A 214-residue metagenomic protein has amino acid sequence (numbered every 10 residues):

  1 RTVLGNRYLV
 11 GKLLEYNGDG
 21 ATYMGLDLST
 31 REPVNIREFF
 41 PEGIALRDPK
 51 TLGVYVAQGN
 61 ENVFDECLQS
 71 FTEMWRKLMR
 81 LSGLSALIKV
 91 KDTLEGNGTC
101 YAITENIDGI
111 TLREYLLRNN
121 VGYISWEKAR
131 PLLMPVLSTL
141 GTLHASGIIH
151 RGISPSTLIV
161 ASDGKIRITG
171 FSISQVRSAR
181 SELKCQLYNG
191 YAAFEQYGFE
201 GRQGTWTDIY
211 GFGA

Functional and structural regions predicted by a protein language model:
T51-R80: AlphaC helix of the eukaryotic protein kinase fold
T93: Activation-segment/catalytic-loop signature of the eukaryotic protein kinase fold
N97-T111, Y115: Conserved short submotifs of the Hanks-type protein kinase catalytic core that shape the nucleotide-binding pocket
L112-I124: AlphaC helix of the protein kinase catalytic domain
L132-L133: Activation segment signature within eukaryotic-like protein kinase domains
L140, H144-A161: Catalytic-loop of the protein kinase fold
E182-Q196: Conserved activation segment of eukaryotic-like protein kinases, specifically the C-terminal portion of the activation
E195-T205: Conserved end of the kinase activation segment
